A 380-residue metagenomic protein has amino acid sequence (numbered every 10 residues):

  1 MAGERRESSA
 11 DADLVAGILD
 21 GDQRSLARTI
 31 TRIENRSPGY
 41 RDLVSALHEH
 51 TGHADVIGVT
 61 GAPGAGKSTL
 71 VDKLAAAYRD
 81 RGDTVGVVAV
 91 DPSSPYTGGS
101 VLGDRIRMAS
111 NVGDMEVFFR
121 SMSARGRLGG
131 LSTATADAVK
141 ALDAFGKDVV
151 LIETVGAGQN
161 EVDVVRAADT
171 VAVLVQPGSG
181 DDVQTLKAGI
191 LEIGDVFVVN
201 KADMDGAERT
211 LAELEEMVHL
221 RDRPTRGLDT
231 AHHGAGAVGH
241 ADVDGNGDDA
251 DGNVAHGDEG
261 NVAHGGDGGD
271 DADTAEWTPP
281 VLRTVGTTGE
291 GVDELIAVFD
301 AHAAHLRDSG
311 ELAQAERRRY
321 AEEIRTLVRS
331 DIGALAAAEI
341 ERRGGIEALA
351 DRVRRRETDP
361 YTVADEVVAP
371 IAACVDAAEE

Functional and structural regions predicted by a protein language model:
M1-R36, D42, A46, N253 (+4 more regions): Non-catalytic terminal/linker segments enriched in charged/polar, low-complexity residues
A10-D20, L26-D55, A62-A65, L70-N160 (+3 more regions): Nucleotide-state-sensitive switch-loop elements of NTP-binding domains
D22, G58, D91, E153 (+4 more regions): Residue-level signature of catalytic and energy-coupling elements of molecular machines, predominantly ATP/GTP-dependent
Q23, N35-P38, G52, A76-R79 (+8 more regions): Non-catalytic alpha-helical coupling and interface elements of nucleotide-dependent molecular machines and regulators
M115-R120, G189-F197, S309: Acidic/polar active-site rim loop that often engages polyanionic ligands
L151-V199, M204-E213, M217: Conserved P-loop NTPase nucleotide-binding/switch module
G189, V196, A202-H302: Canonical P-loop GTPase G-domain recognition
R283-G286, D293-I371: Long, well-ordered amphipathic alpha-helical subdomains in the mid-to-C-terminal portions of large enzyme subunits
